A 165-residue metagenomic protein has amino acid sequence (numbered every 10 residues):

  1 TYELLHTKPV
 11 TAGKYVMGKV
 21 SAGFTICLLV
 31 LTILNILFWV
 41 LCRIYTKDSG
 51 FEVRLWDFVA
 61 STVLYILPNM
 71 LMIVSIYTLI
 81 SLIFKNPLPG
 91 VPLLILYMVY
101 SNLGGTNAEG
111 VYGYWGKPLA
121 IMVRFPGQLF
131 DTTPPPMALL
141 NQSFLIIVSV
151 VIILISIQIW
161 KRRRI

Functional and structural regions predicted by a protein language model:
T1-T25: Helix-loop-helix units of permease transmembrane domains in multi-pass membrane transporters, especially ABC
Y2, V59-M72, Y100, S143 (+1 more regions): Membrane-embedded alpha-helical segments of multi-pass membrane proteins, especially the transmembrane helices
K8, R43, L82, K161-R162: Transmembrane helix-loop junction
T11-A12, R54-L55, N86-V91: Membrane-helix interface segments
V16-I83: Secretory targeting signals
L88-I165: Terminal transmembrane helical anchor/hairpin motif
